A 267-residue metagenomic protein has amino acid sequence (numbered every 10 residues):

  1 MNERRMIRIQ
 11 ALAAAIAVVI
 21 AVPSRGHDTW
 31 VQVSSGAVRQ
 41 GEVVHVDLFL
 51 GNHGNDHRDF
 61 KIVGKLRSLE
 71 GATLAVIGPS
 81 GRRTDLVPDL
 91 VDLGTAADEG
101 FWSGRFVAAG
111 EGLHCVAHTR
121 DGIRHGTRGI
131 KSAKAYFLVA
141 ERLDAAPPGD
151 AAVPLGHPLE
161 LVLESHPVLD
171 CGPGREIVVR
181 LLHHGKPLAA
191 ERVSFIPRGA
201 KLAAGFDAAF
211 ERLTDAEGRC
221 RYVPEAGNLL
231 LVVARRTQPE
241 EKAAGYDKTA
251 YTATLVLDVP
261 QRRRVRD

Functional and structural regions predicted by a protein language model:
Q10-A21: Bacterial N-terminal signal peptides
G26-D47, G129-I177, L182-E191, P197-G205 (+1 more regions): Beta-strand-rich domain onsets/edges
L50-K65: Short amphipathic, basic-aromatic surface patches that mediate peripheral association with negatively charged
H53-N55, D121-T127, Q238-A243: Short acidic/polar inter-strand loop motif in beta-rich domains
I62-R82, R192-G199: Extended low-complexity, serine/threonine- and proline-enriched intrinsically disordered segments
S103-R105, E217-V223: Short, surface-exposed beta-strand/beta-hairpin micro-motifs centered on an aromatic residue
G104, G110-I123, N228-R236: Short, aromatic- and glycine-rich surface loops/edge beta-strands on solvent-exposed regions
A204-E217: Short, acidic Ser/Thr/Gly-rich low-complexity loop/linker segments typical of extracellular and cell-surface proteins
